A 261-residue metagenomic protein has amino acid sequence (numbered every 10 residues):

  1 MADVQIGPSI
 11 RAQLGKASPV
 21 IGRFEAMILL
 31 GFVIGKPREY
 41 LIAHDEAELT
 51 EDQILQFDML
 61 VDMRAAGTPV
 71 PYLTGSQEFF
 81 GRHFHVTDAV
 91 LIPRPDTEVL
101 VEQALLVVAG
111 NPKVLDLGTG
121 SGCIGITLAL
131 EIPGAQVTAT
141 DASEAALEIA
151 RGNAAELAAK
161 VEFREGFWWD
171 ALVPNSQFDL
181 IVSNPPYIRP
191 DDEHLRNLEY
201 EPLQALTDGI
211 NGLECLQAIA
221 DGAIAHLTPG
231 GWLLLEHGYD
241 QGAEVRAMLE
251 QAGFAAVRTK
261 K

Functional and structural regions predicted by a protein language model:
M1-I42, E46: Non-catalytic accessory regions of SAM-dependent methyltransferases
G22-L29, Q53-Q56, C215: Residue-level detector of well-ordered alpha-helical segments, enriched for hydrophobic/aromatic packing positions
G31-L106: Conserved AdoMet
P71, I188, D240: Active-site beta-alpha loop architecture of Rossmann-like, nucleotide-cofactor-dependent enzymes
H83, Q136, K160-E162, A255-R258: Conserved beta-strand segments of alpha/beta enzyme cores
E98-L195, A218: Conserved SAM/SAH cofactor-binding pocket of Class I
P185-C215: Mobile active-site "lid"/loop adjacent to the S-adenosyl-L-methionine
N211-K261: Conserved Class I SAM-dependent methyltransferase catalytic core
